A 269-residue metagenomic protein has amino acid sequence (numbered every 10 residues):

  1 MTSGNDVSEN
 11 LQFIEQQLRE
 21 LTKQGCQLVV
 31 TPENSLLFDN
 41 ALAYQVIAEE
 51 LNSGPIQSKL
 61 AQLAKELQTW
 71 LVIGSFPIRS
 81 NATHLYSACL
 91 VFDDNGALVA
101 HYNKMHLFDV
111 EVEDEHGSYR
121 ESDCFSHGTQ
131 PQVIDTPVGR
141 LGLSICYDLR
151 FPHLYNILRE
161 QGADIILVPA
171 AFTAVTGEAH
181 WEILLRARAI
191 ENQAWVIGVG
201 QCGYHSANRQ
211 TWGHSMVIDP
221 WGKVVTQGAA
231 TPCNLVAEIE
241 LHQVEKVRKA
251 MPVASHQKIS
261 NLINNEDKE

Functional and structural regions predicted by a protein language model:
M1-N5: Short polar catalytic/cofactor-binding loops
V7, L11-N95, H101, F172-R188 (+1 more regions): Cys-nucleophile CN-hydrolase/nitrilase-fold catalytic domain and related Cys-dependent amidase chemistry that acts on
Y44, L90, H101-F108, M216 (+1 more regions): Short beta->alpha transition motifs characteristic of CBS
I47, Y102, I134, V199 (+2 more regions): Hydrophobic residues at beta-strand termini and immediately following loops that shape nucleotide-binding pockets
N52-V72, R140, C146-L235: CN hydrolase (nitrilase-like) catalytic-core segments centered on the catalytic cysteine and neighboring Lys/Glu
I73-S75, A88-V91, Q132-I134, S215-V217 (+1 more regions): Short beta-strand scaffold segments in enzyme catalytic cores
N81-Q161, A174-T176, I183, K249-V253: Active-site catalytic loop in hydrolytic enzyme cores
H242-E269: A short C-terminal boundary segment appended to hydrolase-like catalytic domains
